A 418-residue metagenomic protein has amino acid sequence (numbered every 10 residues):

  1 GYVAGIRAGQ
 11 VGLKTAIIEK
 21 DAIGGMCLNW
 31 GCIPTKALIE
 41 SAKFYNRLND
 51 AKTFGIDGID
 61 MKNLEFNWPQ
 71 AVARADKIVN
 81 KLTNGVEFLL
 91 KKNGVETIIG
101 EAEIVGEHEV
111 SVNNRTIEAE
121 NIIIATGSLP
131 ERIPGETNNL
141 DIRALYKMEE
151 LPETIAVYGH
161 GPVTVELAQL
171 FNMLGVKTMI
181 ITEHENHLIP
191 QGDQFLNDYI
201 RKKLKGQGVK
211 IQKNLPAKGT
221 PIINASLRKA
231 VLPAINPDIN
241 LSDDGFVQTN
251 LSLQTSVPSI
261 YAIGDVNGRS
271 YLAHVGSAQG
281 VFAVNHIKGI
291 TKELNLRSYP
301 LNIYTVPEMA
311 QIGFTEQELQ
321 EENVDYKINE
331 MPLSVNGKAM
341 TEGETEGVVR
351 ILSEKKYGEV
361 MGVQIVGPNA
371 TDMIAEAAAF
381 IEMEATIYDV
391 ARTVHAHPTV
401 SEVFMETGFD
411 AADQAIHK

Functional and structural regions predicted by a protein language model:
G1-I17, A156-V157, P162-M173: N-terminal Rossmann-like FAD-binding beta1-loop-alpha1 element of flavoenzymes
I6-D21, I33, A37-F44, K288 (+2 more regions): Flexible, glycine-rich terminal cap/loop adjacent to redox cofactors in electron-transfer oxidoreductases
G9-W30, V176-L188: Glycine-rich FAD pyrophosphate-binding loop
D21-Y45, N186-R201: Conserved N-terminal glycine-rich FAD pyrophosphate-binding loop of Rossmann-like flavoproteins
T35-R74, E293-L294: Glycine-rich active-site loop/strand segments that organize a redox cofactor
K77-T83, Y146, P152-A156, P162-A217 (+3 more regions): Rossmann-like dinucleotide-binding cores of NAD(P)H-dependent redox enzymes
E96-T97, E103-S111, I117, L174-L251 (+2 more regions): A Rossmann-like FAD-binding core segment of flavoenzymes
T137-P152, P221-H286: FAD-site-proximal beta/loop scaffold in flavoenzymes
